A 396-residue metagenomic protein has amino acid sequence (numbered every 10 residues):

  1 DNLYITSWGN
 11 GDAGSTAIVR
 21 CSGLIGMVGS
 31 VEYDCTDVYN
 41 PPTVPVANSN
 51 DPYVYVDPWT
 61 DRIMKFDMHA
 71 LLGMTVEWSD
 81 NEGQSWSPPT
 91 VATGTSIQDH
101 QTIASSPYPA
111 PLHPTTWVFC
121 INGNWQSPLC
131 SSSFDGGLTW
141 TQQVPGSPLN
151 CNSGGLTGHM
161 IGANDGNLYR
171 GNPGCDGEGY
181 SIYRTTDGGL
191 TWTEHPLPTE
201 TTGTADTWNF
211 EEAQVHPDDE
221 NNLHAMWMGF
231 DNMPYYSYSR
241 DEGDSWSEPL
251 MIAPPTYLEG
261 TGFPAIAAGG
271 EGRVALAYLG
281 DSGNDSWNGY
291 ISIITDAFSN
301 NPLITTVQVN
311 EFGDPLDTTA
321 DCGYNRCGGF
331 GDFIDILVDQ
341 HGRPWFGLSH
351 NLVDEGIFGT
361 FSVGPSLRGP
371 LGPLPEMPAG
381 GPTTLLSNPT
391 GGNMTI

Functional and structural regions predicted by a protein language model:
D1-G381: Extracellular, repeat-based ectodomains that mediate carbohydrate processing or recognition
E376-I396: Surface-exposed, proline-anchored Ser/Thr-rich loop/turn motifs
